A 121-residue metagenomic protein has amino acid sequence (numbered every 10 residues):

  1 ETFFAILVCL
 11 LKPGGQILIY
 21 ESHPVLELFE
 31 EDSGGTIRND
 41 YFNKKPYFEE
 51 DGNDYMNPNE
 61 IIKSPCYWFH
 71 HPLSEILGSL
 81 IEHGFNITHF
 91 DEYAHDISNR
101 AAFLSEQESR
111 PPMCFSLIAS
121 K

Functional and structural regions predicted by a protein language model:
T2-Q16: A short glycine-rich, Lys/Arg-flanked "PGG" loop and its adjoining helix->strand segment in the class I
Q16-D54: Conserved class I S-adenosyl-L-methionine
P24-S33, E60-E75: Acceptor-substrate binding/catalytic loop of class I
P24-V25, Y93-H95: Conserved beta-strand edge residues that scaffold enzyme active sites
D51-K63: The feature captures the short pre-catalytic strand/loop hairpin that immediately precedes and shapes the active-site
M56, Y67-D91: Short alpha-helix
H83-F85, F103-K121: Core SAM-dependent methyltransferase catalytic element
A94-E106: Low-complexity, intrinsically disordered Gly/Pro/Thr-rich segments
